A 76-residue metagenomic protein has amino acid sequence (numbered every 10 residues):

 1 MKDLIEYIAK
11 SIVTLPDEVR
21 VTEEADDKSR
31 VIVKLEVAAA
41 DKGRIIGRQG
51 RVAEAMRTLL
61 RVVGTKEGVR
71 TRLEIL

Functional and structural regions predicted by a protein language model:
M1-K42, A55-L76: RNA-contacting regions in translation and RNA-metabolism proteins, encompassing KH/S1 modules where present
I46-G50: Glycine-centered tight-turn and secondary-structure capping sites
